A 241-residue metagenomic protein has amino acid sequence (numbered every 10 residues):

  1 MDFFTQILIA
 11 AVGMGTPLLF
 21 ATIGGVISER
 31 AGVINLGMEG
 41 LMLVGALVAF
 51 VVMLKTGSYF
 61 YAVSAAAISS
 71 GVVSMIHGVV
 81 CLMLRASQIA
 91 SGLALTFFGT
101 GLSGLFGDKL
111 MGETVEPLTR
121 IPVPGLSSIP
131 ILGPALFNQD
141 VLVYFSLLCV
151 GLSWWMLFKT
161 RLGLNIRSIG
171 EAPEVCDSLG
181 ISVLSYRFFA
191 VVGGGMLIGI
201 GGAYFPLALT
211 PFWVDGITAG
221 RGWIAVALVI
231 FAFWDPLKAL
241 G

Functional and structural regions predicted by a protein language model:
M1-A10, F60, R85, I131-L142 (+1 more regions): Interfacial loop-to-helix junctions that mark the boundaries of transmembrane helices in multi-pass membrane
Q6-K55, V63, A67-I89, I230-D235: Single transmembrane alpha-helix segments in multi-pass membrane proteins
A11, G15, L19, V63 (+6 more regions): Residue-level signature of the transmembrane alpha-helical core of multi-pass small-molecule transporters
A21-T22, A46-F50, T100-G101, V143-M156 (+2 more regions): Hydrophobic core segments of alpha-helical transmembrane domains in multi-pass membrane transport and ion-translocation
E39-G40, L209-L237: Glycine-rich helix-loop "coupling/hinge" segments at transmembrane-helix boundaries in multipass transporters
V79, M83-D108, P117-R120, S146 (+1 more regions): Pore- or pathway-lining transmembrane helices of multi-pass membrane proteins that form conduits for solutes/ions
T100-K159: Transmembrane helix-bundle core of multi-pass membrane transporters and related energy-transducing complexes
A135-W213, P236-G241: Helix-loop-helix "hairpin" substructures at the membrane interface of multi-pass membrane proteins
